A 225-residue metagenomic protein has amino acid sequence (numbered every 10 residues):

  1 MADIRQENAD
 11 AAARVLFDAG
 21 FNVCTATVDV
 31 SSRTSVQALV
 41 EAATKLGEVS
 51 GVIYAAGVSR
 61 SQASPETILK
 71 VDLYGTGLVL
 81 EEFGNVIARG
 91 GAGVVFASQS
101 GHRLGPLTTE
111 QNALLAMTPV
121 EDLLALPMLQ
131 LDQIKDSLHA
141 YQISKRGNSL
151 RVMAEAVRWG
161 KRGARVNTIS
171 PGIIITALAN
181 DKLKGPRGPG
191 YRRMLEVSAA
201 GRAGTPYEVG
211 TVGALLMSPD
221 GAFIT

Functional and structural regions predicted by a protein language model:
M1-A12: Conserved glycine-rich Rossmann-like NAD(P)H-binding loop of the short-chain dehydrogenase/reductase
L16-T34: Rossmann-fold cofactor-recognition segment
S31-E48: Conserved Rossmann-fold cofactor-binding substructure of NAD(P)-dependent oxidoreductases
V58-Q62, R89-R162, P171-T176: Catalytic loop of short-chain dehydrogenase/reductase
N85, V157-R158, A222: Alpha-helical segment proximal to the catalytic Tyr-Lys
Q133-I134, L138, P189-E208: Catalytic Tyr-x(3-8)-Lys segment
R202-T225: C-terminal substrate-recognition "lid" of short-chain dehydrogenase/reductases
